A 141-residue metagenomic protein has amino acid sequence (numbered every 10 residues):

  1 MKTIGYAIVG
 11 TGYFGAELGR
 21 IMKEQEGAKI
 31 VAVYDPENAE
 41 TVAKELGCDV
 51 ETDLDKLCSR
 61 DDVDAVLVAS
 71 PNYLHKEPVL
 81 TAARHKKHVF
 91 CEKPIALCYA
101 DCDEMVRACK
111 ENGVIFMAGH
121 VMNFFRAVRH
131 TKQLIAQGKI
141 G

Functional and structural regions predicted by a protein language model:
M1-L46: N-terminal Rossmann-like dinucleotide-binding module
G10, K93, G138: Conserved G/P- and acidic residue-centered "switch" motifs that form tight phosphate/ATP-binding loops in soluble
I21, Q25, V42-E45, T81-H85 (+2 more regions): Alpha-helical structural signal in soluble globular domains
Q25, R60-D61, F125: Acidic-histidine catalytic/liganding microenvironments
A28, D64, K87, V114-I115: Short, well-ordered coil/turn segments that N-cap beta-strands
I30, V63-V66, I140: Local beta-strand N-terminus motif with an aromatic residue
C48-A108: Beta-loop-alpha module in the N-terminal Rossmann-like domain of NAD(P)-dependent dehydrogenases, especially those
A96-G141: A contiguous active-site-proximal alpha/beta segment in oxidoreductase catalytic domains
